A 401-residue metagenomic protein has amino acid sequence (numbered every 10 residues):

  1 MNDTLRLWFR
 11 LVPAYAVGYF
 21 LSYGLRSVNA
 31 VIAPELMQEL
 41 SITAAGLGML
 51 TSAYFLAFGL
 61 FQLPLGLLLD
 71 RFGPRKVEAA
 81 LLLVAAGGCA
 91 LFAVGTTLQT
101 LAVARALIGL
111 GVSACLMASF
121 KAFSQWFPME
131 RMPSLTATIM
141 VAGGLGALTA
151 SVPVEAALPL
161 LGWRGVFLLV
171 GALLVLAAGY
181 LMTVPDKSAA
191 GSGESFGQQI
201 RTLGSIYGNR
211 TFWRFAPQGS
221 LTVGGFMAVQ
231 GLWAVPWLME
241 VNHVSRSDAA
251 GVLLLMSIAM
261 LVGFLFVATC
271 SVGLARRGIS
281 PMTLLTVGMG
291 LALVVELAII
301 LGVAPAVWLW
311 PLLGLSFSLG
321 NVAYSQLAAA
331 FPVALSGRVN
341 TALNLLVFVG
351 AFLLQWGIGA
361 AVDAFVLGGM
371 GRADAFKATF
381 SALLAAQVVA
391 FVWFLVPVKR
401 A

Functional and structural regions predicted by a protein language model:
N2-L5, D186-A216: Juxtamembrane intracellular "pre-TM" segments in multi-pass secondary transporters
R10-A44, Q230-V235, L354-I358: Extracytoplasmic
N29-A30, R210-V267, L354-G359: Extracytoplasmic gate region of multi-pass secondary transporters
S41, G73, V94-T100, G111 (+3 more regions): Helix-breaking motifs and short loop linkers at transmembrane-helix boundaries and internal kinks in secondary membrane
L60-Q99: Conserved MFS/SLC helix-loop-helix module at the cytosolic interface between two early adjacent transmembrane helices
F61-G73, F264-I279, V362: Helix-to-loop junctions at the C-terminal end of transmembrane segments in multipass secondary transporters
A104-A142: Cytoplasmic helix-loop-helix junction between adjacent transmembrane helices in 12-TM secondary transporters
T138-D186: Helix-loop-helix hairpin linking two adjacent transmembrane segments in secondary transporters
